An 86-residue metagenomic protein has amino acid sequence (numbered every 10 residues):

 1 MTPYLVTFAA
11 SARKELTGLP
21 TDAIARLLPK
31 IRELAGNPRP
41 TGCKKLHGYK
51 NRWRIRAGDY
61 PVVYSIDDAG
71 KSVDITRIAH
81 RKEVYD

Functional and structural regions predicted by a protein language model:
M1-A57, D68-D74, E83-D86: Basic, Lys/Arg-enriched alpha-helical interface segments
A79: Residues forming the ATP-binding cleft of Hanks-type serine/threonine protein kinase domains
